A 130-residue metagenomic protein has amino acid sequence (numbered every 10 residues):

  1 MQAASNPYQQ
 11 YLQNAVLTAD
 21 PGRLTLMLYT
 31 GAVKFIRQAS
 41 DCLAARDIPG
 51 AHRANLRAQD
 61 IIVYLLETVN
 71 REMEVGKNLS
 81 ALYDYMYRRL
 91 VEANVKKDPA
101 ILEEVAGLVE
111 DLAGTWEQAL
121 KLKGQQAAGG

Functional and structural regions predicted by a protein language model:
M1-G130: C-terminal-biased regions
